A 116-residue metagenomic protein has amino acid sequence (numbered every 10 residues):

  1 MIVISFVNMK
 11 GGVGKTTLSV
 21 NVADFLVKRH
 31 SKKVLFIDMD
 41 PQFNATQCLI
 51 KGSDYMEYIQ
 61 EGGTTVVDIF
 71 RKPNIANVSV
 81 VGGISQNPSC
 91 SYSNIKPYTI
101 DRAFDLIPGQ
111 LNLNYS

Functional and structural regions predicted by a protein language model:
M1-S116: P-loop NTP-binding core
